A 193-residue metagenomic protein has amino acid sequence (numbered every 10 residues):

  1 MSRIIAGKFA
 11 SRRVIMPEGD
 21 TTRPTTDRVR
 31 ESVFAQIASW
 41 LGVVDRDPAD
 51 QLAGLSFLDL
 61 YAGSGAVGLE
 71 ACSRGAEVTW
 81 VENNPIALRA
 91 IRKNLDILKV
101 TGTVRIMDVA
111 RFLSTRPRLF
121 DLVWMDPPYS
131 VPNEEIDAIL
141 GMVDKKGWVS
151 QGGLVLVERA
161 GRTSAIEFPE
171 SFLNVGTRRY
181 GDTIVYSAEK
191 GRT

Functional and structural regions predicted by a protein language model:
M1-T193: Class I S-adenosyl-L-methionine-dependent methyltransferase catalytic core
